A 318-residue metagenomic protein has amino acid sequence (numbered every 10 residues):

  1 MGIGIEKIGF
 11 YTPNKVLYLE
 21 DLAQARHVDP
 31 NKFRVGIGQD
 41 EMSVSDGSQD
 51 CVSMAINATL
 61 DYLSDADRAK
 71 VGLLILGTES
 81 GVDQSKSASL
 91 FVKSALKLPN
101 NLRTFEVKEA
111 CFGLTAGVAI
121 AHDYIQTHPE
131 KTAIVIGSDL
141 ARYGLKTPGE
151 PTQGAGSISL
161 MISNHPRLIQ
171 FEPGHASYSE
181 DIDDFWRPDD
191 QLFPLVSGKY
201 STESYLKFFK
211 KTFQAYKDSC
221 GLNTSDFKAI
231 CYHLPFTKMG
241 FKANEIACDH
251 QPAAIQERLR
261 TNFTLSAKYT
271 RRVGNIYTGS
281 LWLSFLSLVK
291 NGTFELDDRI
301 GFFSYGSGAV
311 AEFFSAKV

Functional and structural regions predicted by a protein language model:
M1-S48, T147-E203, K207, F314-V318: Condensing-enzyme catalytic core mediating Claisen C-C bond formation in acyl metabolism
I5, C51-C111, T115, L222-A247: Conserved beta-ketoacyl condensing-enzyme motif
F10-Y11, G77-V82, E109-L114, G137-R142 (+2 more regions): Acidic, glycine-rich active-site loops and adjacent beta-strand->loop/helix elements that engage anionic groups
D29, C51-D65, A88, S204-C220 (+1 more regions): Short, well-ordered amphipathic alpha-helical segments that serve as non-catalytic structural scaffolds within diverse
K32-G36, D40-V52, S80-T132, D249-S280: Conserved catalytic cysteine-centered active-site region of acyl-thioester-dependent Claisen-condensing enzymes
Q126-S159: Flexible, glycine-rich active-site loops centered on histidine and acidic residues that chelate a metal or position
K199-C220, S225-N244, Y269-G274, T278: A conserved active-site cap/scaffold subdomain adjacent to cofactor or substrate pockets
L286-V318: Catalytic phosphate/nucleotide-handling subdomain of diverse soluble enzymes
